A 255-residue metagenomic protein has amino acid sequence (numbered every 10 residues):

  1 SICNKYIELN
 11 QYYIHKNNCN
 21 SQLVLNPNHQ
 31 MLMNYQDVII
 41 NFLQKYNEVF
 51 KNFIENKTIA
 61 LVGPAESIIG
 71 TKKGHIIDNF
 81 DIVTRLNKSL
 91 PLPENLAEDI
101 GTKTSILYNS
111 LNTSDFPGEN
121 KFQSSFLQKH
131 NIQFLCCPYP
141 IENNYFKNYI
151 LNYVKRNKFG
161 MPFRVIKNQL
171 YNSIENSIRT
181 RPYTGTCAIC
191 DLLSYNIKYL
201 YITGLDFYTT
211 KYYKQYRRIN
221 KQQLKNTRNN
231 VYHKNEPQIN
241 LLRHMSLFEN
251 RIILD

Functional and structural regions predicted by a protein language model:
S1-D255: Metal-ion/cofactor- or nucleotide/acyl-coenzyme-handling active-site neighborhoods
